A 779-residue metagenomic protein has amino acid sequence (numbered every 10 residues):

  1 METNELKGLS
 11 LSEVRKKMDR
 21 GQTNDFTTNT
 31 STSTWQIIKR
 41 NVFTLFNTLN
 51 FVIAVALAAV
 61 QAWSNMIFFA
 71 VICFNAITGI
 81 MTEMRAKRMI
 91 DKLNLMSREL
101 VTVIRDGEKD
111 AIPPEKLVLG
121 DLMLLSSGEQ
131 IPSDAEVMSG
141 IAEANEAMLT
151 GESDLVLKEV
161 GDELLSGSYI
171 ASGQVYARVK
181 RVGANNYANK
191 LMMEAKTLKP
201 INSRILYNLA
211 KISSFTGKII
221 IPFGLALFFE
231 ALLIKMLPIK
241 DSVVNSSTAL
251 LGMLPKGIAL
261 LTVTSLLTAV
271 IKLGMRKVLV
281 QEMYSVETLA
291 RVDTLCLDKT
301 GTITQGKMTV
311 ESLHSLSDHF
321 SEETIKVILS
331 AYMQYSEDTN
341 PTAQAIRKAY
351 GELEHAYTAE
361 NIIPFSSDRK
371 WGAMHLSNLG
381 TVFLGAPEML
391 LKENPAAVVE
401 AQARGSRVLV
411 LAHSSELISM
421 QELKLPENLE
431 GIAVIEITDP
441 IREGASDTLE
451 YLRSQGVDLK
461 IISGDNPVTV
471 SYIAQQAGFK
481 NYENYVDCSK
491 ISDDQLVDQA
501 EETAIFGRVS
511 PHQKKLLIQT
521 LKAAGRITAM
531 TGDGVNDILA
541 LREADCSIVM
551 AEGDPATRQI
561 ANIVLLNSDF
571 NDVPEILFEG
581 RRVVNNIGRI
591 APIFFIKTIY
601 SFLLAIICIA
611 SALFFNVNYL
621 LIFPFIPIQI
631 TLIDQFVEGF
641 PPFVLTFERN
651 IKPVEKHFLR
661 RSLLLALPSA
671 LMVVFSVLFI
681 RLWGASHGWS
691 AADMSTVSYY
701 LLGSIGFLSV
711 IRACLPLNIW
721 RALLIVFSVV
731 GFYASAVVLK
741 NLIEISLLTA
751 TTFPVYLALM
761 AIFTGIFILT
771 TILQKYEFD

Functional and structural regions predicted by a protein language model:
T3-N29, F74-A76, R85-R88, K92-M96 (+1 more regions): Actuator/coupling domain of P-type ATPases
N24-T102, K109, I346: Transmembrane helix-loop-helix hairpins at the membrane interface
V60, S64-R98, R105, N202-T294 (+4 more regions): Hydrophobic alpha-helical transmembrane segments
I67, R98-A210, I491-A504: Cytosolic catalytic regions of P-type ion-transporting ATPases
T78, E108, K180-G183, K196 (+11 more regions): Conserved beta-strand/loop elements of the cytosolic catalytic core of P-type E1-E2 ATPases, chiefly in the P-domain
L227, D338, N481-A529, A544 (+3 more regions): Membrane-embedded transport module
R291-E430, I437, E450-Y451, L459-S471 (+5 more regions): Cytosolic catalytic regions of ATP/NTP-dependent phosphoryl-transfer enzymes
